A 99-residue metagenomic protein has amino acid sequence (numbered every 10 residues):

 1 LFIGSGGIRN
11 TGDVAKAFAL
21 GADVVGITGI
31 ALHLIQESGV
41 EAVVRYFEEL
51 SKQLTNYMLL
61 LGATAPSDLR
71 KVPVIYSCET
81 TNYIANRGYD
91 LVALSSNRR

Functional and structural regions predicted by a protein language model:
L1-S5: Short beta-strand/loop segments at the ligand-binding rim of alpha/beta enzyme cores
R9-R99: Alpha/beta catalytic cores of nucleotide-metabolism and tRNA/nucleoside-modifying enzymes
